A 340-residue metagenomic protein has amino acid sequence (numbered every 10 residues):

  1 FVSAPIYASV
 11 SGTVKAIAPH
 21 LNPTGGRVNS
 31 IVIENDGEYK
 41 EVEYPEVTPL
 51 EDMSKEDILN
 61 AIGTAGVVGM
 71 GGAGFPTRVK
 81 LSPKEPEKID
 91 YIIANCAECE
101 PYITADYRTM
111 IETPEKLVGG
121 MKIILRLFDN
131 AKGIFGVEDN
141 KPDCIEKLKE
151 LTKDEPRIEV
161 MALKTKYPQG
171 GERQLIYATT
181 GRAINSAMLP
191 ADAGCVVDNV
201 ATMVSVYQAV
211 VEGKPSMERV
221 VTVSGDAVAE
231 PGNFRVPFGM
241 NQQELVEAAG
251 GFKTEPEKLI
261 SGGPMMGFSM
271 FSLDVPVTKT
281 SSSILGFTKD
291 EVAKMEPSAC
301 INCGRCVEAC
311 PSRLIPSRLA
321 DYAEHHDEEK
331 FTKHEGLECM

Functional and structural regions predicted by a protein language model:
F1, Y7-A16: Generic structural motif
A16, L21-F75, K84-P86, P142: Acidic low-complexity segments
G26, E43-E46, A73-G74, K80-L81 (+6 more regions): Short acidic, glycine/serine/threonine-rich loops at helix termini
E41, G69, I92-D106, A227: Gly-rich Lys/Arg/Thr-decorated short loops/hinges at beta-loop-alpha junctions or inter-strand turns that position
I111-R126: Histidine-anchored nucleotide/phosphate-binding helix
N130-Q242, A248-E255, G263: Hydrophobic alpha-helical positions that pack around
K166-G170, Q174-R182, G250-I301, V307: Active-site gating/interface segments in enzymes
S281-P297, R305-M340: Ferredoxin-type iron-sulfur electron-transfer modules in oxidoreductases and energy-metabolism complexes
